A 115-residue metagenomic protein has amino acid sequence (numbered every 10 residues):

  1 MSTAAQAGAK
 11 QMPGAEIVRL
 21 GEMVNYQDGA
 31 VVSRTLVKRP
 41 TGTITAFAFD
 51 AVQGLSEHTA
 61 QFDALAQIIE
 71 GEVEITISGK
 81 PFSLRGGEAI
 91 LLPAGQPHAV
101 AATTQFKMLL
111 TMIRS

Functional and structural regions predicted by a protein language model:
M1-T41, T76: A short, N-terminal "cap"/entry segment at the start of jelly-roll beta-barrel domains of the cupin/DSBH fold
A30, P40-A60, A94: Conserved short histidine dyad/triad with adjacent acidic residue
T43, E72-E74, P81, P97 (+1 more regions): Structural motif
F62-S78: Glycine- and acidic-residue-biased ligand/ion/polar-headgroup-sensing regions
I69-E70, R85-G86, T104: A cytosolic small-molecule/anion-sensing beta-strand core signal
G79-A94: Short acidic-glycine-tyrosine-enriched beta hairpin
A94-S115: Ligand-binding loop in jelly-roll beta-barrel domains
